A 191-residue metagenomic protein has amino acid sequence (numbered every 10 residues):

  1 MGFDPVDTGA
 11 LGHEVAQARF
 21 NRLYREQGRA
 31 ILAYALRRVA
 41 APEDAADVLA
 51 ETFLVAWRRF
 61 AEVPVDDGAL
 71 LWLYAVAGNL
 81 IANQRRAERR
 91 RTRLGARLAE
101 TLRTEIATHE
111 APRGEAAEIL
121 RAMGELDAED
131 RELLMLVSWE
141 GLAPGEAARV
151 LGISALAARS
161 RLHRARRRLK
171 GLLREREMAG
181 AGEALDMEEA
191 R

Functional and structural regions predicted by a protein language model:
M1-E14, R19, R93, V150 (+1 more regions): C-terminal edge and immediately downstream basic/flexible tail or linker adjoining helix-turn-helix-like DNA-binding
G2-D7, N83, R91-A116, A143 (+1 more regions): Internal acidic/polar
V6-L11, R19-R22, E118-D127: Short amphipathic alpha-helical boundary/capping segments
G9-A33, E43: A short, charge-rich alpha-helical start-of-domain segment used by transcription regulators
I31, A35, F60, L73 (+1 more regions): Hydrophobic-face residues of short alpha-helical interaction/recognition segments
D47-L54, R58, D67-N79: Structural recognition of an alpha-helix C-terminal capping motif at a helix-to-coil junction
G78, A82, L151-E175: DNA-recognition helix of helix-turn-helix
L133-L134: A short pre-motif secondary-structure segment
